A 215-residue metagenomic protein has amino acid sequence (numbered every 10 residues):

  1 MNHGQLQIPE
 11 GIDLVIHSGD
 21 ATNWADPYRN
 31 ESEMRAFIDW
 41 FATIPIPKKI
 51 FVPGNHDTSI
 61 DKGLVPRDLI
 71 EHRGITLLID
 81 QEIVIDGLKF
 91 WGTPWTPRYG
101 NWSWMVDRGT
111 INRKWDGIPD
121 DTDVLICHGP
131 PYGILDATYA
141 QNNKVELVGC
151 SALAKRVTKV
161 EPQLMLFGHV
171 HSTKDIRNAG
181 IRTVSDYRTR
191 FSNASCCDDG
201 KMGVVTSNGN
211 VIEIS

Functional and structural regions predicted by a protein language model:
N2, T22, D57-T58, W95-R98 (+3 more regions): Short, solvent-exposed loop/turn segments at secondary-structure junctions
N2-I85: Core catalytic region of metal-dependent phosphoesterases/phosphodiesterases, especially metallo-beta-lactamase-like
I8-E10, F41-I46, D68-H72, I118-P119 (+3 more regions): Short, conserved loop/helix-junction motifs that constitute active-site signature segments in enzyme catalytic cores
V15-D20, K48-N55, L78-I79, V124-H128 (+2 more regions): Active-site neighborhood of phospho(di)ester-bond hydrolases with catalytic His/Asp-centered motifs
T22, D26-E33, D121-Q163: Active-site-proximal segments of metal-dependent phosphoesterases and phosphodiesterases across multiple
D26-Y28, I60-G63, G100-W102, I134-A137 (+3 more regions): Short glycine-/acidic-enriched loop or helix-start segments at secondary-structure transitions that form or flank
V84-D86, K155-V160, L164, H171-S215: Binuclear metal-dependent phosphoesterase catalytic core
L88-V124, N142-K155: Binuclear metal-dependent hydrolase catalytic cores centered on His/Asp/Glu-rich metal-binding motifs
